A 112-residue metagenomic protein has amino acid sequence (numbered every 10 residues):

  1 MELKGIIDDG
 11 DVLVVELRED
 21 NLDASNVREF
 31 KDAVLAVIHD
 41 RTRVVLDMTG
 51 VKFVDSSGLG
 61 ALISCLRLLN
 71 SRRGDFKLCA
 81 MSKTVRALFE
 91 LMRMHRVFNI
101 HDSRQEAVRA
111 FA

Functional and structural regions predicted by a protein language model:
M1-G5, A112: Non-catalytic signal-transmission and effector/linker regions of two-component phosphorelay proteins
K4-D32: STAS-typified acidic loop motif
D11-L13, R18, L69-G74, A110: Solvent-exposed, well-ordered amphipathic alpha-helical segments that flank/support binding or catalytic loops
N21-F98: Amphipathic alpha-helical interaction surfaces in cytosolic regulatory modules
V37, A110-F111: Short, leucine/isoleucine-rich alpha-helical interaction segments at C-terminal helix-coil junctions
N99-S103: Short acidic-hydrophobic, aromatic-tinged amphipathic segments that line or gate anion-handling sites
